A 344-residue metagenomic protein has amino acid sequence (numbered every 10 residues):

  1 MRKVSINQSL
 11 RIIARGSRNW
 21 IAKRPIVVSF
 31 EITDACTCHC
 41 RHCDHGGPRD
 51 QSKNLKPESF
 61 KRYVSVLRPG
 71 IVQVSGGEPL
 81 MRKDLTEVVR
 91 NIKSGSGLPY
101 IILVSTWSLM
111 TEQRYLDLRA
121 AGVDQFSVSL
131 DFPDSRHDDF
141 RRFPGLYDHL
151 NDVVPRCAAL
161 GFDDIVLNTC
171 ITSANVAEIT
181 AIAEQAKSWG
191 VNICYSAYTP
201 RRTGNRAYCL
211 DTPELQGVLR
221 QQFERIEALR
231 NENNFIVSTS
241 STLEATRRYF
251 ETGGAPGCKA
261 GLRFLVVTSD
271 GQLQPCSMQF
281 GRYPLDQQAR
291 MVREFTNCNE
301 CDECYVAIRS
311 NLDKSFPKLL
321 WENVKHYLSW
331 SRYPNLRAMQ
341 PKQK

Functional and structural regions predicted by a protein language model:
R2-Q125: Conserved alpha-helical substructure of the radical SAM core
I21-S29, S241-R247, L265, G281-E294: Short, intrinsically disordered, charge-biased short linear motifs at domain edges
A35, H39, C43-G46, G261 (+2 more regions): Cys/His-rich metal-chelating microdomains
H42-D44, Y195, P275: Hydrophobic residues in well-ordered beta-strands that form the structural core
L55, L116-Q125, S129-G261, S269-D270: Radical SAM enzyme [4Fe-4S]-AdoMet core and its adjacent flexible, acidic and glycine-rich loops/tails across
R82, M110-E112, N175-I179, Q274: Short, well-ordered alpha-helical microsegments
A255, D270-K344: Flexible mid-to-C-terminal extensions adjoining Fe-S/redox cofactors in radical SAM and related proteins
